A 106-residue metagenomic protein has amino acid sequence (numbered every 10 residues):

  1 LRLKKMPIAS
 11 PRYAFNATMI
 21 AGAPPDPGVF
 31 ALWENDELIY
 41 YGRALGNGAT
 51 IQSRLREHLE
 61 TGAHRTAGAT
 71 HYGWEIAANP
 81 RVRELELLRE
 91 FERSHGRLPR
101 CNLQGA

Functional and structural regions predicted by a protein language model:
L1-I51, E75-R89, A106: GIY-YIG nuclease catalytic motif and its immediate N-terminal context
I51-T66: A broadly used, surface-exposed interaction patch
H58-T61, E90, S94: Conserved short hydrophobic interaction patches
A67-E75: A short, basic-hydrophobic beta/loop patch
R93-G105: Coupling/hinge elements of helicase-like and P-loop NTPase modules
